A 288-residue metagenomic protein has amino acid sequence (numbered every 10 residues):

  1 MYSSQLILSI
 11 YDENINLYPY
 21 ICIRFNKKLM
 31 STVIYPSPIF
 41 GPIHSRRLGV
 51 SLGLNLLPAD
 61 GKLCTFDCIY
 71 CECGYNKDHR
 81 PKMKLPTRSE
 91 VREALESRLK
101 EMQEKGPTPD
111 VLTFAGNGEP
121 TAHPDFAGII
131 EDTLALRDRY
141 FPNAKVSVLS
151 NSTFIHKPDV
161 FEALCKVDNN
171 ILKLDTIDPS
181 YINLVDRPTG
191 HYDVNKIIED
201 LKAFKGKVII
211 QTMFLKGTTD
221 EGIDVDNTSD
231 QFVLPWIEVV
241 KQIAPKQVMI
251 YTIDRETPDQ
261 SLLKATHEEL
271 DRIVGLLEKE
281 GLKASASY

Functional and structural regions predicted by a protein language model:
L8, F25-R47, E96, K100 (+1 more regions): Auxiliary Fe-S-binding modules of radical SAM enzymes
Y11-D12: Acidic/polar hotspots within intrinsically disordered regions
R47-E93: Canonical Radical SAM [4Fe-4S] cluster-binding loop centered on the CxxxCxxC motif and its immediate flanking residues
Y75-V111, D125-G128: Conserved alpha-helical substructure of the radical SAM core
T113-E119, N151: Glycine-rich beta-strand-to-loop/alpha-helix junction loops that act as flexible
A122-L263: Conserved AdoMet/S-adenosylmethionine-binding subsite of the radical SAM
